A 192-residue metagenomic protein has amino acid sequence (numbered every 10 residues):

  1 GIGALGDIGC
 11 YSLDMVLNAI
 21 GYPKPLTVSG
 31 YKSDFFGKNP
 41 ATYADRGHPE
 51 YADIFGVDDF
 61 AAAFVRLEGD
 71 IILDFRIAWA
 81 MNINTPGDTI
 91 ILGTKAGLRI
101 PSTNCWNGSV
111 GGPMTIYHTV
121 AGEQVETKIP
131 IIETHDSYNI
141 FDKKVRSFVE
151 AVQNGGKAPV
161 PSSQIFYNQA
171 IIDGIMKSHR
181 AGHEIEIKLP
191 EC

Functional and structural regions predicted by a protein language model:
G1-I72, A78-N84, S163: Rossmann-like dinucleotide-binding domain that binds NAD(P)(H)
A4, S137, K157: Conserved acidic
D7, N139-D142, F166: Conserved phosphate-coordination/catalytic loops
S12-L13, D142-R146, I172-D173: A general structural signal for well-ordered alpha-helical segments in protein cores
N18-P23, G97-L98, I175-S178: Phosphate/oxyanion-binding loops and surfaces in catalytic or ligand/nucleic-acid-binding neighborhoods
P25, P86, G182-E184: Short secondary-structure junction motifs
K32, Y51-A61, R66-K143, P161: NAD(P)-dinucleotide binding in Rossmann-like oxidoreductases
E68, A121-E123, S147-C192: C-terminal helix-rich "cap/oligomerization" subdomain common to oxidoreductases
